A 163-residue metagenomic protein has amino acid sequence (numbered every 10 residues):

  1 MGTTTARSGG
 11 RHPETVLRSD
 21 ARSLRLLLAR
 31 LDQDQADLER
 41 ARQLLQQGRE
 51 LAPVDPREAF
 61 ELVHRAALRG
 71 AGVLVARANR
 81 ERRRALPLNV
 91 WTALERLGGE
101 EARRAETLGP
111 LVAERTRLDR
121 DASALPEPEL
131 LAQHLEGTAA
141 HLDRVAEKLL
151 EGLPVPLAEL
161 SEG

Functional and structural regions predicted by a protein language model:
M1-G163: Terminal alpha-helical segments
